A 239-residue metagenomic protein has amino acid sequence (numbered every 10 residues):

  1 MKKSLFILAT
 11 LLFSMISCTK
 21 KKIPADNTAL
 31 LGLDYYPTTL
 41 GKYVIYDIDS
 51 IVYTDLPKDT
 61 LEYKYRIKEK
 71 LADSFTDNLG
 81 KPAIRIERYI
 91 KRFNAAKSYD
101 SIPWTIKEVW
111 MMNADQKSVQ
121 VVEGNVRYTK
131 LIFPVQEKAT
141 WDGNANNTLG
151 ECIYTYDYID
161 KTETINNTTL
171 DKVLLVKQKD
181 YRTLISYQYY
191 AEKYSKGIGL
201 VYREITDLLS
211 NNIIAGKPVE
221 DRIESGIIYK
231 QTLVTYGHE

Functional and structural regions predicted by a protein language model:
M1-S4, K20: Positively charged n-region of N-terminal signal peptides that target proteins for export
L5-T10: Sec-dependent signal peptide hydrophobic core
S14-S17: C-terminal motif of bacterial Sec signal peptides marking the signal peptidase cleavage site
T19-E239: Conserved functional acidic sites
